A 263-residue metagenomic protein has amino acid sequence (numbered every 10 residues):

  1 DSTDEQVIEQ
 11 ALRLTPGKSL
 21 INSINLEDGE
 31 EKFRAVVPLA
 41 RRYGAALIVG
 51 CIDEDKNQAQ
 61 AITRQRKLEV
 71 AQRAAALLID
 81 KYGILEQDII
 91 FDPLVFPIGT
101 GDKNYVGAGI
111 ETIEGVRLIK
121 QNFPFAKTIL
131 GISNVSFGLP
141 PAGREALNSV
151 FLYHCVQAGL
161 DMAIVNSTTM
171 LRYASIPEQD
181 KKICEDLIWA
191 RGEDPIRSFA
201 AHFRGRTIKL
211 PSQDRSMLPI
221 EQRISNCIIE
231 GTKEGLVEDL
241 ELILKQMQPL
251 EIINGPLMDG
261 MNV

Functional and structural regions predicted by a protein language model:
D1: Short beta-strand/loop segment that forms part of the nucleotide-sugar
D4-D92, F96-K127, S133-V263: ATP-dependent carboxylate/acyl-activation modules
